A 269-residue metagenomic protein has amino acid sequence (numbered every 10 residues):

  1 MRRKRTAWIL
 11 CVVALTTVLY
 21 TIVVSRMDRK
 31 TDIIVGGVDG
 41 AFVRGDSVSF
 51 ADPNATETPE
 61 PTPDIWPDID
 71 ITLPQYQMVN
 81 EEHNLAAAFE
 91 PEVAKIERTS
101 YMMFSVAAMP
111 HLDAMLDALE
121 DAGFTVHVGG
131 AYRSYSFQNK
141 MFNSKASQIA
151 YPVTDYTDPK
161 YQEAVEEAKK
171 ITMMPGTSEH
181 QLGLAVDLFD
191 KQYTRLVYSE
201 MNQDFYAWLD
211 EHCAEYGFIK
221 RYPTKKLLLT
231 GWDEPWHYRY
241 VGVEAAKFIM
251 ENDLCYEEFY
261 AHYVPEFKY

Functional and structural regions predicted by a protein language model:
R2-Y269: Extracytoplasmic cell-surface/polysaccharide-interacting catalytic and binding patches
